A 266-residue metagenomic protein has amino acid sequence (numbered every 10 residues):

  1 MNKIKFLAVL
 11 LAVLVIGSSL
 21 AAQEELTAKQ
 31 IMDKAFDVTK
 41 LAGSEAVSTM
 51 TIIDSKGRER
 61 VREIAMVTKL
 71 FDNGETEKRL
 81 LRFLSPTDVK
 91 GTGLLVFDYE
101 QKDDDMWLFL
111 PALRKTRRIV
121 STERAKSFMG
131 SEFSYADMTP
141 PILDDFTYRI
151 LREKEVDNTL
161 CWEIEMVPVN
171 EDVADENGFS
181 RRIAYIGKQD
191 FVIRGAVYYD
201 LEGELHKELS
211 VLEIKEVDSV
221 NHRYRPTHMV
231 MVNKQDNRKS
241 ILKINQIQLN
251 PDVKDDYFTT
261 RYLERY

Functional and structural regions predicted by a protein language model:
M1-A8: Bacterial N-terminal signal peptides that target proteins for export
A8-G17: Bacterial N-terminal signal peptides
S18-E24: Sec/Tat signal peptide C-region and signal peptidase I cleavage site
L26-A112, R149: N-terminal mature ectodomain segment of secretory-pathway/periplasmic proteins
K29, R60, M138-L151, G203 (+1 more regions): A short, amphipathic edge element
M66-L70, R149-E155, L212-V217: Short amphipathic beta-strand and strand-loop transition segments with alternating hydrophobic
E75, D157-L160: Short acidic/glycine-enriched loop/turn segments that link adjacent beta-strands
L95-F97, D105-F109, R117-I119, R124-P141 (+1 more regions): Gly/Pro-enriched, hydrophobic low-complexity segments that function as extracytoplasmic propeptides/linkers
